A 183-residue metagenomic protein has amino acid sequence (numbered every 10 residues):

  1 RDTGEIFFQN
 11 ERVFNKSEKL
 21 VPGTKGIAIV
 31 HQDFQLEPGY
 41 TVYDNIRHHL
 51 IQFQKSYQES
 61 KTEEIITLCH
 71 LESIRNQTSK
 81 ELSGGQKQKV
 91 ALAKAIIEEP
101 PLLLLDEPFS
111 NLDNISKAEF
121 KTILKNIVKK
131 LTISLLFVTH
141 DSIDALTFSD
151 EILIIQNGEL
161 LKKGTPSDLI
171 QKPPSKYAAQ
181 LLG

Functional and structural regions predicted by a protein language model:
R12-A28, Q52, L169-P173: ABC ATPase NBD coupling module
K16-E18, Q35, Y40-E59, L68: ABC-type ATPase nucleotide-binding domains, specifically the catalytic core motifs of the NBD
Y57-I74, K125-N126: Conserved ABC ATPase "signature" region
T78-L82, Q86: Conserved ABC ATPase signature
I97-P101: A short, proline-enriched helix->beta-strand linker immediately N-terminal to the Walker B motif in ABC-type P-loop
N157-G158: Conserved ABC ATPase "signature" C-loop
K163-G164, K172: ABC ATPase "signature
